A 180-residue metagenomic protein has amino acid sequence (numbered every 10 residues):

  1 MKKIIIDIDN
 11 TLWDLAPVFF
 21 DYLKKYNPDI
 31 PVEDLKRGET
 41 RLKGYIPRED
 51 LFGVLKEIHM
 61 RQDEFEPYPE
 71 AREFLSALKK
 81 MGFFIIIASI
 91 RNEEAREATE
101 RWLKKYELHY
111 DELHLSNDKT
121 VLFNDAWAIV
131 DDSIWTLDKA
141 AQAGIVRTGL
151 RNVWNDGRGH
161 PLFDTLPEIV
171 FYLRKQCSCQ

Functional and structural regions predicted by a protein language model:
M1-G53: Active-site neighborhood of HAD-like aspartate-dependent phosphohydrolases
I30-K43, N152-E168: A short, conserved beta-to-alpha structural element at the edge of catalytic cores that scaffolds binding
E57-I87, E93-E97: Short, acidic loop-to-helix structural element flanking the phosphoryl-transfer center in phosphate-processing enzymes
F83, L108, I145: Short phosphate-binding/catalytic loops that engage adenosine nucleotides
F84-I86, A128, T148: A structural signal for isolated positions on well-ordered beta-strands in alpha/beta enzyme cores
I90-A141: Substrate-recognition "cap/lid" segment bordering the active-site pocket of phosphatases
W102-L113, H160-Q176: Structural recognition of alpha->loop->beta junctions
V130-D164: Acidic, Mg2+-coordinating phosphoryl-transfer loop and its flanking beta/alpha structural elements, shared across
